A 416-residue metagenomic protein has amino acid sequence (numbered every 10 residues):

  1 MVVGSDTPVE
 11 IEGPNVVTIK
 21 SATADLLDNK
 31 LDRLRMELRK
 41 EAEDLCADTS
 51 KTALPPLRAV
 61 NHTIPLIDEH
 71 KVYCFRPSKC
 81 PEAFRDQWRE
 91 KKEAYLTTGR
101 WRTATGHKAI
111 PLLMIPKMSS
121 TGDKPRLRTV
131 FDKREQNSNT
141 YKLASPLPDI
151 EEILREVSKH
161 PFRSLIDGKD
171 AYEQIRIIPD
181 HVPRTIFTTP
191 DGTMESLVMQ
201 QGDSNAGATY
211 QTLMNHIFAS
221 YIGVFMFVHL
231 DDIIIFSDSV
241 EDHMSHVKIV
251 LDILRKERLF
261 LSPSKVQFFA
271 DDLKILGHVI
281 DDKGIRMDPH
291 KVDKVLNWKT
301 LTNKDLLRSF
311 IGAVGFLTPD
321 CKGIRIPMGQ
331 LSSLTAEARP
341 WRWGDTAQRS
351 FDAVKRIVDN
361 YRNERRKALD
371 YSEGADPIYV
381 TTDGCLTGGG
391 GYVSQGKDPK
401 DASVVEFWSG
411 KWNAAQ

Functional and structural regions predicted by a protein language model:
N15-S145, G192, F227-L230, S237 (+1 more regions): Reverse-transcribing Pol proteins
K30-S50, C74-H107, L127, A144-V157 (+7 more regions): Inter-domain linker/hinge segments that demarcate the starts of reverse transcriptase and RNase H-type modules
E41-A42, I64, Y95, L112 (+19 more regions): Mobile genetic element proteins and their domesticated derivatives, centered on retroelements and DNA transposons
D86, R126, P161, Y172 (+2 more regions): Conserved pre-motif C helix in the palm subdomain of viral-like polymerases
I115-R126, Q136-L143, E173-P179, Y221-E257 (+4 more regions): Catalytic palm subdomain of template-directed nucleic-acid polymerases, centered on the conserved carboxylate motif
T121-N137, D149, I153-Q174, I285-M287 (+1 more regions): Conserved catalytic palm subdomain of right-hand nucleotidyl-transferase polymerases, strongest for RNA-directed enzymes
Q136-N137, G192-T209, K397-Q416: A short, polar/acidic, helix/strand-boundary loop motif
V224, H229, S264-L369, P377: C-terminal reverse transcriptase regions that engage the nucleic-acid substrate
